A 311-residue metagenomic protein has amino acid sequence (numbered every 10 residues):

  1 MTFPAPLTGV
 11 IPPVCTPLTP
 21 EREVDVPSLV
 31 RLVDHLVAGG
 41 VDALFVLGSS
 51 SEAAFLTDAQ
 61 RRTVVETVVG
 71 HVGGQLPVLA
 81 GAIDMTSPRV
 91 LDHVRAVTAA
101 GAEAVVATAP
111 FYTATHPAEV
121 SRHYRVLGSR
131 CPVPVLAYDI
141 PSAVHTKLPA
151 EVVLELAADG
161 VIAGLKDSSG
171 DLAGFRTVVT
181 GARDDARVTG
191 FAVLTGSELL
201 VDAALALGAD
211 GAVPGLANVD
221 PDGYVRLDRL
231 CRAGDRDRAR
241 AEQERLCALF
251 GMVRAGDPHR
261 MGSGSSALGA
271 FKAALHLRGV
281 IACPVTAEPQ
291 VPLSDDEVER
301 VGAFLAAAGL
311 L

Functional and structural regions predicted by a protein language model:
T2-K147, V291, L311: Active-site beta->alpha loop and helix N-cap motifs at the rims of alpha/beta catalytic domains
T8, D42, L47-S50, A80 (+6 more regions): Short glycine-rich loop/turn motifs that provide flexible caps or phosphate-binding loops at active sites
I11-C15, G39, D220-L311: C-terminal alpha-helical cap/extension of soluble enzyme domains
P12, D25, S51-A54, D84 (+6 more regions): Short, flexible micro-motifs
V26-V33, A150, D295-L305: Short, amphipathic alpha-helical "lid/cap" segments that border enzyme active or binding sites
L29, R61, V65, V90 (+6 more regions): A general structural signal for well-ordered alpha-helical segments in protein cores
G39, T63, T67-V72, A96 (+9 more regions): Alpha-helical structural signal in soluble globular domains
S129-R130, P141-A255: Catalytic alpha/beta core domains of metabolic enzymes, predominantly
